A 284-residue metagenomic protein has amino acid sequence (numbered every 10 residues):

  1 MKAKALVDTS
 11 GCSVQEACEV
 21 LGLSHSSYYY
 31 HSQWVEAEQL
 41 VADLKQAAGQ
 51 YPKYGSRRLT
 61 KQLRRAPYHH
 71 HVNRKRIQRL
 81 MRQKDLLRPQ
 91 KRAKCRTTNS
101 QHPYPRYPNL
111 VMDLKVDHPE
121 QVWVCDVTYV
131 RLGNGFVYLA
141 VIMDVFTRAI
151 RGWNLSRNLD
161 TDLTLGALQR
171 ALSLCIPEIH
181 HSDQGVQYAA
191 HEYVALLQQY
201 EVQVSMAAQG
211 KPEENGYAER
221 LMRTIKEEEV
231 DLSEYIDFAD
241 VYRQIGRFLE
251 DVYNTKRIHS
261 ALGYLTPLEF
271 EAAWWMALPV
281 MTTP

Functional and structural regions predicted by a protein language model:
M1-P284: Charged DNA-binding/catalytic regions of mobile-element recombinases
